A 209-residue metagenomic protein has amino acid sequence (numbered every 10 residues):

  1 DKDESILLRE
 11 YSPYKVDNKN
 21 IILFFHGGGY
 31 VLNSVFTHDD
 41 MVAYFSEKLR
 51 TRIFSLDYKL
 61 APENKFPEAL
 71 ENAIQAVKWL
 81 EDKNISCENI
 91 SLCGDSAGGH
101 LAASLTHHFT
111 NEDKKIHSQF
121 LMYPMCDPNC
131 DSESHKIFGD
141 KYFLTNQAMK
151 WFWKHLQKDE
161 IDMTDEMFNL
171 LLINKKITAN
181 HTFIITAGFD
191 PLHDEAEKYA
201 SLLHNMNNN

Functional and structural regions predicted by a protein language model:
K2-N209: Alpha/beta-hydrolase superfamily serine-hydrolase fold, recognizing
